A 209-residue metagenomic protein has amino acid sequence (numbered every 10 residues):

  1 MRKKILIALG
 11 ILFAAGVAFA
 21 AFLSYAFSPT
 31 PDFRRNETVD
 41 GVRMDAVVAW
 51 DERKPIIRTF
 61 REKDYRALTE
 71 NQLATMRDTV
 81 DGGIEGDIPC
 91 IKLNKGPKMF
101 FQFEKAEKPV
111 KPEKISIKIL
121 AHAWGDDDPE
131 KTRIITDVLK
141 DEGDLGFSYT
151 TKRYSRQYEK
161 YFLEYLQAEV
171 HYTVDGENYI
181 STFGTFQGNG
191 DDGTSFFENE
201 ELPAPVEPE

Functional and structural regions predicted by a protein language model:
M1-G16: N-terminal Sec-pathway targeting helices
A21-D81, K152, T182: N-terminal export/targeting and maturation segments
T30, F103, D175-E209: Short beta-strand elements
G41-R43, P129-G143: Short, surface-exposed loop motifs enriched in S/T, G, D/E and P with embedded aromatic residues
R61-I135: Mature extracytoplasmic domains of secretory-pathway proteins
I91-P109, V138-L163: Short, solvent-exposed, Trp/other aromatic-anchored flexible loops in extracytoplasmic proteins
E159-D175: Short, aromatic- and glycine-rich surface loops/edge beta-strands on solvent-exposed regions
